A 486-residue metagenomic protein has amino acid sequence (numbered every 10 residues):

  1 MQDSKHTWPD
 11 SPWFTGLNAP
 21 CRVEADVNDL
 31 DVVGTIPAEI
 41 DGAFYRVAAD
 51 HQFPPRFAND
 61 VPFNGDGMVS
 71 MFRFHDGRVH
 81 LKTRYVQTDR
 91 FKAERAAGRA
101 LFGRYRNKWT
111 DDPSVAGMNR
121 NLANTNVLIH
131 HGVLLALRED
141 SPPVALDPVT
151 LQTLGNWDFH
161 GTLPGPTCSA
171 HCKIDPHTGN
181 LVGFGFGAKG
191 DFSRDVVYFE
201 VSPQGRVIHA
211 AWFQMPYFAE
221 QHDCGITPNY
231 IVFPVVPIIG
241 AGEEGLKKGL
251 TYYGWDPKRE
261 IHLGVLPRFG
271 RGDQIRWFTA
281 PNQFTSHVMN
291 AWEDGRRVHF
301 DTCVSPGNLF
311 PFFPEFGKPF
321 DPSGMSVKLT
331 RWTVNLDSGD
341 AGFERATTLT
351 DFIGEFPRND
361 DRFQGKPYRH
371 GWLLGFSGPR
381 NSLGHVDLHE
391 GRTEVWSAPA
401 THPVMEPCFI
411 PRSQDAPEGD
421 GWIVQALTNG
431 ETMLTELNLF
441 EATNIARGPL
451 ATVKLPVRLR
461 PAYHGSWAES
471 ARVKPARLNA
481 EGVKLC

Functional and structural regions predicted by a protein language model:
M1-C486: Beta-propeller domains
